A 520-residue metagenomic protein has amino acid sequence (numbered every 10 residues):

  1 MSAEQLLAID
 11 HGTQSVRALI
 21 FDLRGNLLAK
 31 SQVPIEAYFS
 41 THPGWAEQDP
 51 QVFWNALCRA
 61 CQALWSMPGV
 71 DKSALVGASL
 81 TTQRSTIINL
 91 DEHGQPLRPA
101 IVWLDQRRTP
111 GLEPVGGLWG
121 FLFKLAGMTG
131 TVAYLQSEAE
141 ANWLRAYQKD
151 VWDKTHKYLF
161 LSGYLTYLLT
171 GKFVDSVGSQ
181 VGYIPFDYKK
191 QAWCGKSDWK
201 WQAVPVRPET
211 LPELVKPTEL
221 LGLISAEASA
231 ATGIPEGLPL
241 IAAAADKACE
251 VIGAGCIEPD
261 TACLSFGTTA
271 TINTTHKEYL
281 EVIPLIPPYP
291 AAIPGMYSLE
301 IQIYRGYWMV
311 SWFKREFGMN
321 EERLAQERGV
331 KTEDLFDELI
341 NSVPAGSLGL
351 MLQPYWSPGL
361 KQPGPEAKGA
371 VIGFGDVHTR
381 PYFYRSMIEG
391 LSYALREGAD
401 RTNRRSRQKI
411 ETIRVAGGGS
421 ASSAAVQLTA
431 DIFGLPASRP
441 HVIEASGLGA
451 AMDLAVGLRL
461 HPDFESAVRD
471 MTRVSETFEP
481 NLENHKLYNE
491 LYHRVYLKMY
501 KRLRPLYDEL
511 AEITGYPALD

Functional and structural regions predicted by a protein language model:
M1-V33, Y38-F39, Q51, V76-P114 (+4 more regions): Glycine/Thr-rich phosphate-binding loops that ligate phosphate moieties of nucleotide and other phosphorylated ligands
H11-T13, R24, K124-A245, Q353-S357 (+2 more regions): Gly/Ser/Thr-rich active-site cleft segment
G25, Q48, V76-T82, I101-L104 (+10 more regions): Active-site nucleophile and cofactor-binding loops and adjacent substrate-binding regions of central metabolic enzymes
S31-K72: N-terminal phosphate-binding loop and adjacent alpha-helix
V52-F53, G117-A133, G233-I234, T261-C263 (+1 more regions): A polyampholytic, Gly/Pro-enriched intrinsically disordered region
L57-L75, Q148-W152, S197-R207, A230-T232 (+1 more regions): Phosphate/pyrophosphate-binding loops at sites that engage ATP/ADP/AMP, CoA/4′-phosphopantetheine, polyphosphate
S137-L144, L169, P185, E250-A254 (+4 more regions): Buried hydrophobic packing segments
I241-A292: Acidic, glycine-rich loop-and-beta core segments that form the ion-binding/anion-interacting portion of active sites
